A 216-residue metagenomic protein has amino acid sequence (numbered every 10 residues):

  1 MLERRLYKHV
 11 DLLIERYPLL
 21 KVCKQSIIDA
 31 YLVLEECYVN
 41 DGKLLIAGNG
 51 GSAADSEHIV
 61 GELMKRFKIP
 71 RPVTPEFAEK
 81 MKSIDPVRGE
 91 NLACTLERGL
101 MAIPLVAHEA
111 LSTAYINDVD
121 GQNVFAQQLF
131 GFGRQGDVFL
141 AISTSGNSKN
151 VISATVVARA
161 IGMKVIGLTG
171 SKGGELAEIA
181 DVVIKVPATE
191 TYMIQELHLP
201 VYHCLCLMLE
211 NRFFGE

Functional and structural regions predicted by a protein language model:
M1-K21: Generic N-terminal amphipathic, Lys/Arg-enriched alpha-helix
K21-N40: A short, well-structured juxtamembrane/interface segment
E36-F132: Glycine-rich, small/polar surface segments that engage phosphate groups of diverse ligands
D41-G42, G136, G162: Glycine-centered short loops/turns at secondary-structure junctions
A53-E57, N147-A154, L176: Short glycine/serine/threonine-rich phosphate/pyrophosphate-binding segments that cradle anionic phosphate groups
A126, S143, T169, I184-Y192: Short beta->alpha connector loops at strand-helix junctions that form conserved, small/polar/Pro-enriched
G131, Y192-E216: A charged, well-structured terminal subsegment
G167-A180: Short, glycine/polar-rich helix-capping loops at beta-to-alpha or helix-loop-helix junctions that flank or form
